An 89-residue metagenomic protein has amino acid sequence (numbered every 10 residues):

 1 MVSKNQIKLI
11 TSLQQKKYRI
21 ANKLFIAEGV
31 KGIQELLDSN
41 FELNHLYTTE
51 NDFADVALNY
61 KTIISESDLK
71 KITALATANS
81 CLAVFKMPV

Functional and structural regions predicted by a protein language model:
M1-N51: Boundary-proximal intrinsically disordered activation/regulatory segments immediately upstream of a helical core
A21, L58-Y60: Short, well-ordered alpha-helix to beta-strand connector turns
N51-A57: Short, charged/polar "capping" segments at the starts of alpha-helices and the immediately preceding loops
Y60-V89: Glycine/small-residue-rich loop that forms an oxyanion/phosphate-binding "nest" at active or ligand-binding sites
